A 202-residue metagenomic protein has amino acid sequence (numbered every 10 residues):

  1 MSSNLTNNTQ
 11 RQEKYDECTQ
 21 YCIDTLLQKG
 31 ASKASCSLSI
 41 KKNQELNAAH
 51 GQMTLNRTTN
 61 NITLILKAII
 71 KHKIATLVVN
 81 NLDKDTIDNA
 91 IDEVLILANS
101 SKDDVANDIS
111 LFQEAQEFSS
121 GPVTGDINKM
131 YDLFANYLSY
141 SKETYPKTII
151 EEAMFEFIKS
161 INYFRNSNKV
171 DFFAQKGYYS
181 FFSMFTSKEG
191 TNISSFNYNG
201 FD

Functional and structural regions predicted by a protein language model:
S2-D24, K29-E45, D88-A174: Acidic low-complexity segments
G30-S32, I62, G177-Y179: Short, basic and Ser/Thr-rich N-terminal targeting/leader segments
C36, L64-A68, S183: Short beta-strand motif preference
N43-N99: N-terminal alpha-helical targeting/anchoring segments
R57-N60, K67, Y145, F172-Y178 (+1 more regions): Solvent-exposed alpha-helices and their adjacent loops that cap or buttress functional pockets in soluble metabolic
I62-L64, I149, F181: Residue-level marker for the onset of beta-strands and adjacent loop->beta junctions in well-ordered domains
I70, F157, S187-E189: Beta-strand elements of well-folded, non-transmembrane domains
A75-L77, N81-E114, T144, K176-D202: Internal alpha/beta scaffold segment
